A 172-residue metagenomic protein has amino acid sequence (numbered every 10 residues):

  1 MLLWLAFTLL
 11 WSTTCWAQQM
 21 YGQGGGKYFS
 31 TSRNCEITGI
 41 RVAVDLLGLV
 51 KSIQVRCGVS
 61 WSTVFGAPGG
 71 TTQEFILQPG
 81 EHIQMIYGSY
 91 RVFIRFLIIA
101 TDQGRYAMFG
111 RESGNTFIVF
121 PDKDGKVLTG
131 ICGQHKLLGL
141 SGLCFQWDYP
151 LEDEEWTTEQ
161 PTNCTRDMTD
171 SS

Functional and structural regions predicted by a protein language model:
L2-S172: Lectin-type carbohydrate-recognition ectodomains
